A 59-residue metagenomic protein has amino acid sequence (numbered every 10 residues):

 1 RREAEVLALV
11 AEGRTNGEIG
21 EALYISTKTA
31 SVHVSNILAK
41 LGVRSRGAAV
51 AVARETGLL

Functional and structural regions predicted by a protein language model:
R1-S35, A39-R44, A48-A51, E55-L58: Helix-turn-helix DNA-binding segment
